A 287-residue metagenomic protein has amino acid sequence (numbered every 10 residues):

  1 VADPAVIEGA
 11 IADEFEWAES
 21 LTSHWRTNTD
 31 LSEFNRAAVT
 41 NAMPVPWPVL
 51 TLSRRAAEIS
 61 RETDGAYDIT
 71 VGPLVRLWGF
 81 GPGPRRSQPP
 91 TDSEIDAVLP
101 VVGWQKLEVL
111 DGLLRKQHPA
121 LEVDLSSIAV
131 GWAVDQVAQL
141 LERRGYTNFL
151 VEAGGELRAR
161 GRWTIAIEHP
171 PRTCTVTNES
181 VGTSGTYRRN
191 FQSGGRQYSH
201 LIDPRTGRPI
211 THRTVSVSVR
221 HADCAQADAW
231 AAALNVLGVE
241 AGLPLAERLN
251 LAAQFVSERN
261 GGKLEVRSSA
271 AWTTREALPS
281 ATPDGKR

Functional and structural regions predicted by a protein language model:
V1-R287: Mature catalytic core of soluble alpha/beta enzymes
